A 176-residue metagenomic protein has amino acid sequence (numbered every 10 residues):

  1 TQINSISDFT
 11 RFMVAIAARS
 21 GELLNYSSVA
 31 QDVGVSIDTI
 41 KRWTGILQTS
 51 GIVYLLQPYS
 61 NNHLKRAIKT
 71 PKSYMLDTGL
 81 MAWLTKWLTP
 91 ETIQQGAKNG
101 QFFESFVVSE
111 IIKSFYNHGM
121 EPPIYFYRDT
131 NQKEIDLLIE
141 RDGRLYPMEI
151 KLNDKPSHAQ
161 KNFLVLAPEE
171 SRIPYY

Functional and structural regions predicted by a protein language model:
T1-T49, L55: Conserved helicase/translocase motor-coupling segment
G45-V53, Q57-Y176: A cross-kingdom feature that marks ATP-driven nucleic-acid transaction machinery
